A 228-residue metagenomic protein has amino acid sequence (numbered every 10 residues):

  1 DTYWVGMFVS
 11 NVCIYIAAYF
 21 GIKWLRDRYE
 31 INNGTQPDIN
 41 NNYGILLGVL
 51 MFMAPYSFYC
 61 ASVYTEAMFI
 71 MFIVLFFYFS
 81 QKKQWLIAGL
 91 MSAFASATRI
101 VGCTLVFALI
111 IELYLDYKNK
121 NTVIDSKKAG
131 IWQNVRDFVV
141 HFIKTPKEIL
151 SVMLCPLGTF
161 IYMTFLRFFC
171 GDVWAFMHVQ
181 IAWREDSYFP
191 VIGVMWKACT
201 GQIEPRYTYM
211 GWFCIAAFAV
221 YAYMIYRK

Functional and structural regions predicted by a protein language model:
D1-Y19, R206-G211: Loop-to-helix entry region of an early transmembrane alpha helix in multi-pass inner-membrane enzymes
T2-V9, I39-L47, Q84-I87: Membrane-interface starts of transmembrane alpha-helices
F8-N32, V220-M224: Transmembrane-helix motifs of polytopic, lipid-linked glycan transferases
F20, L50-M53, M68-I87, V106-L109 (+1 more regions): Specific aromatic-rich, kink-prone transmembrane helix
G21-M53, I70-M71: Transmembrane-helix signature of polytopic, membrane-embedded enzymes that assemble or transfer cell-envelope glycans
A61-M68: Short acidic/glycine- and proline-prone juxtamembrane loop motifs at membrane-interface regions of multi-pass membrane
F94-A95, V106-V123, K128-R227: Membrane-lumen/periplasm interface segments of specific transmembrane helices in polyprenyl phosphate-linked
